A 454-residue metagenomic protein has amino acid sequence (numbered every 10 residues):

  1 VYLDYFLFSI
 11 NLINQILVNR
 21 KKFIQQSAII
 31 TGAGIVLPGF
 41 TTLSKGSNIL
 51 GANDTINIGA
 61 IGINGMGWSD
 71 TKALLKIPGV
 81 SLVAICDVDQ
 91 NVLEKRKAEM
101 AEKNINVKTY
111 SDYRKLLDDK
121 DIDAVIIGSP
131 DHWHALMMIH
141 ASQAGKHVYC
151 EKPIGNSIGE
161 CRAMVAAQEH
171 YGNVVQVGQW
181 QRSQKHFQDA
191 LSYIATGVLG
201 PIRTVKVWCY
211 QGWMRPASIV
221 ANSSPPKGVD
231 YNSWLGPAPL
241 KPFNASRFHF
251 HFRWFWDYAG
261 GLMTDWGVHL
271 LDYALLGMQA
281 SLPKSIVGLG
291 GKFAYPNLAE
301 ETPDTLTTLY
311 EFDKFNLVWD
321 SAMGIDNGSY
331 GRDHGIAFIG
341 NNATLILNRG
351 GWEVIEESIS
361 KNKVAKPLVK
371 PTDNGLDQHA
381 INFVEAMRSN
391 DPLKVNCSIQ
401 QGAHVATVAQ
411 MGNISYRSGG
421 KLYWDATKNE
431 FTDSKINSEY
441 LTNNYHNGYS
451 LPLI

Functional and structural regions predicted by a protein language model:
Y2-V18: Secretory targeting signals
I13-G34: N-terminal secretory signal peptides and thylakoid transit peptides that target proteins across membranes
I30-K103, Q184, A274: N-terminal Rossmann-like dinucleotide-binding module
W68, A135, V268: Residues forming the Rossmann-fold NAD(P)(H) cofactor-binding site
V107-D112: Conserved SAM-binding strand-loop segment of SAM-dependent methyltransferases
V125-I126: N-terminal Rossmann-like NAD(P) cofactor-binding module of classical short-chain dehydrogenase/reductase
P130, A135-S183, G197: Beta-strand-loop-alpha-helix segment that lines the small-molecule cofactor/substrate pocket of alpha/beta enzymes
Q188-D189, P201, K206-V207, G212-R253 (+4 more regions): Contiguous beta-strand/loop segments that form the cofactor/metal-binding neighborhood of enzyme cores
